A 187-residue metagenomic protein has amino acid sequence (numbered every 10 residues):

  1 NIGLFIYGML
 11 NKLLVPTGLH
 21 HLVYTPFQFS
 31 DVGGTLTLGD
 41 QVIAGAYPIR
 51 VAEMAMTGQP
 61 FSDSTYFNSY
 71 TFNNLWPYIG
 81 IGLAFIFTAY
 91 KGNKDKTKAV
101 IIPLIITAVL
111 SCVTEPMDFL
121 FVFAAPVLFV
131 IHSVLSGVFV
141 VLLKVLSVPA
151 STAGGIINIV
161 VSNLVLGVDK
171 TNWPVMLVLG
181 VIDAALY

Functional and structural regions predicted by a protein language model:
N1, L13, T17-H21, T88-N93 (+1 more regions): Membrane-interface elements of multi-pass transporters and channels
N1-Q41: Aromatic-rich transmembrane-lumenal/periplasmic boundary elements in polytopic membrane proteins
S30-V32, R50, L75, T88: Generic signature of intrinsically disordered, low-complexity segments enriched in small/polar residues
T37-S64, I79-F87, A99-Y187: Transmembrane alpha-helical segments and their short flanking loops that form helix-hairpins/helix-helix interfaces
F67-L75: Structural signature of hydrophobic alpha-helical transmembrane segments
